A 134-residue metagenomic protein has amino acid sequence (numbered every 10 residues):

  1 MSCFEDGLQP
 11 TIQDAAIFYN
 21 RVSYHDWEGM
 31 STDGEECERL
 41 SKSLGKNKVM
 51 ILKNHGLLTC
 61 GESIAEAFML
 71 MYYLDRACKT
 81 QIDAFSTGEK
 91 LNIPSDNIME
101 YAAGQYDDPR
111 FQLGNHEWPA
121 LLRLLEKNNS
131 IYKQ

Functional and structural regions predicted by a protein language model:
M1-Q134: Glycine-rich flexible loops
